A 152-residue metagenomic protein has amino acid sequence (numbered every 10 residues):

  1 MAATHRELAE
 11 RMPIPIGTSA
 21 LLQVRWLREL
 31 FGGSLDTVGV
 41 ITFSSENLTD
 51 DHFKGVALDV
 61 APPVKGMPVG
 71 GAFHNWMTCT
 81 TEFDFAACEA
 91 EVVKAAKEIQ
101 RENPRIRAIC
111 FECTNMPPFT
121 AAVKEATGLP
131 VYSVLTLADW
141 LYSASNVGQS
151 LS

Functional and structural regions predicted by a protein language model:
M1-H5, I16, A20-Q23, S44-N47 (+2 more regions): Gly/Ser/Thr-rich loops at beta-strand to alpha-helix junctions that form or flank small-molecule/cofactor-binding
E7-L30, K124-Y142: Short, acidic/small-residue loops that bind anionic groups at enzyme active sites
L8-A9, I99-Q100, R105-A108, E125 (+1 more regions): Metallocofactor- and cofactor-centric catalytic cores in central/energy metabolism, strongly enriched
R11, G32-V40, N75-E82: Small-residue-enriched flexible segments
L30-P68, V147-S152: Short, glycine-/small-residue-rich phosphate/pyrophosphate-handling segment
G39, I106-T114: Periplasmic-binding protein-like
G39, V64-G71, T78, A90 (+1 more regions): Domain-level signature for proteins that mediate thiol-based redox and metal-cofactor handling
L48-T49, K54-N103: Active-site rim beta-loop-alpha module in soluble metabolic enzymes
